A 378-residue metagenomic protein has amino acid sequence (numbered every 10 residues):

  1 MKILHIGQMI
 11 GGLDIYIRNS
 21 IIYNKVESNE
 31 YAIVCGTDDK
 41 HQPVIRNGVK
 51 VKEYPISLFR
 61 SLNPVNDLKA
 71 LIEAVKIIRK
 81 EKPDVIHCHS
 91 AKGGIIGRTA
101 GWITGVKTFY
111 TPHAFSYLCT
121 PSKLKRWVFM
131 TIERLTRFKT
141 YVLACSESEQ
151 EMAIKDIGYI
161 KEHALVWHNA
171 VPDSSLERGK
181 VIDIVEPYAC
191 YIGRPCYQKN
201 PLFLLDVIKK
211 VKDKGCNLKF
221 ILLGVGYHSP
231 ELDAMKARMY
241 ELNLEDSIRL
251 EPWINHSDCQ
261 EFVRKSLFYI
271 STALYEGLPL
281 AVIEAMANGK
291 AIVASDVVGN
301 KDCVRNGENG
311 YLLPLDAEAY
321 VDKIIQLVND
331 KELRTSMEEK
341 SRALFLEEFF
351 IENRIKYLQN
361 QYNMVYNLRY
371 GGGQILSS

Functional and structural regions predicted by a protein language model:
L4, I182-I208: Conserved donor-binding/catalytic core segment of Leloir-type glycosyltransferases
H5-N66, V166, H228-E231: N-terminal strand-loop element at the rim of the active site of nucleotide-sugar-dependent glycosyltransferases
V34-K40, I192, K219-A234, P252: Glycosyltransferase donor-sugar binding loop
Y54-P55, R137-E177, Y191: Donor nucleotide-sugar binding/catalytic pocket of nucleotide-sugar-dependent glycosyltransferases
D233-I254: Nucleotide-activated donor-binding/catalytic signature segment of Leloir-type glycosyltransferases, i.e., the conserved
L274: Aromatic "clamp/platform" in nucleotide-sugar-dependent glycosyltransferases that forms part of the donor/acceptor
A291-A294: Short hydrophobic beta-strand element within catalytic cores of glycosyltransferases and related nucleotide-activated
N306-G307, Y311-E318, Q326-E332: Conserved acidic donor-binding segment of nucleotide-sugar-dependent glycosyltransferases
